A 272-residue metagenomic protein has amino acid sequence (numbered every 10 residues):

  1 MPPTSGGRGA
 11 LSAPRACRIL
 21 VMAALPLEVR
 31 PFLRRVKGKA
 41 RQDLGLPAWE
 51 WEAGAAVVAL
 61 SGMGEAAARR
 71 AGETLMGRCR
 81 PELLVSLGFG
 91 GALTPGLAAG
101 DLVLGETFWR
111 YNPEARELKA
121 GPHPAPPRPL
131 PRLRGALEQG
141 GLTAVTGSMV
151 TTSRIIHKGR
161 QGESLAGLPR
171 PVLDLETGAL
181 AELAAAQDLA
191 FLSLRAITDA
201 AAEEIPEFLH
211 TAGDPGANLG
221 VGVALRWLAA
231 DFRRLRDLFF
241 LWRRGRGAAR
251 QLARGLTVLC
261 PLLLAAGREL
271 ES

Functional and structural regions predicted by a protein language model:
S5-R8: Short linear segments in intrinsically disordered or otherwise low-structure-confidence regions
P14-L20: Extreme N-terminal starter segment of soluble prokaryotic enzymes
C17, D43-S272: Glycine-rich phosphate- or other oxyanion-binding loops that anchor nucleotides, phosphorylated ligands
L20-K37: N-terminal beta1-alpha1 ligand-phosphate binding loop
G38-Q42: Cytochrome P450 catalytic domain signature, combining two hallmark sequence patches
